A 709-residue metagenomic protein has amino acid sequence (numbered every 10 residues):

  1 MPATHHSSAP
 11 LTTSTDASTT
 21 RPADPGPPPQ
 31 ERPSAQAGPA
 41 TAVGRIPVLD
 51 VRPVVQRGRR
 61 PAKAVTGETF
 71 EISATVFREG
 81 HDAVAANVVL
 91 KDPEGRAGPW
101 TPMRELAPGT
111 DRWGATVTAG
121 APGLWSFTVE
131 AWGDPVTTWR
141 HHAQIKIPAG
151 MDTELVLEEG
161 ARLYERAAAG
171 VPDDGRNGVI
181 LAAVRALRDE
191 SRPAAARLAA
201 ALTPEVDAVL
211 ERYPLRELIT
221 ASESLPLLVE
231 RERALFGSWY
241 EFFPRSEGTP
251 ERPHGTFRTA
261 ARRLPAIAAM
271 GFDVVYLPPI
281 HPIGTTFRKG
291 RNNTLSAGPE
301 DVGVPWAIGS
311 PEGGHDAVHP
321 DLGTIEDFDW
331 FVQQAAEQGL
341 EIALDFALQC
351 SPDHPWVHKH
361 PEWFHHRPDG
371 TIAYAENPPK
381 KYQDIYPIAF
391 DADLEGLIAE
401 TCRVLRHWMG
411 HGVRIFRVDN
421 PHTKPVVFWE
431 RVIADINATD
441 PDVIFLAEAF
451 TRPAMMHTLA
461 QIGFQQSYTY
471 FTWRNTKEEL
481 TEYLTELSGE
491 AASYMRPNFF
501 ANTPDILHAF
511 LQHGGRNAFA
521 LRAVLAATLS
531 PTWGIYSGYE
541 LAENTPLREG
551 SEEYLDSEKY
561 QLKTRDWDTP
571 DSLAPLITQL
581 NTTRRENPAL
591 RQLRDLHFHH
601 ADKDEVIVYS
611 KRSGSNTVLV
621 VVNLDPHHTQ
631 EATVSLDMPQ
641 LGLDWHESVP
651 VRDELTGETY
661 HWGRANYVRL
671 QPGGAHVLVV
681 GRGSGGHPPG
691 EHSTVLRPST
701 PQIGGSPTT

Functional and structural regions predicted by a protein language model:
M1-S246, P253-D273, A335, G463 (+4 more regions): Carbohydrate-interacting/catalytic domains
R233-G255, I283-W330, H358-E395, L555-K563: Aromatic- and acidic-residue-enriched carbohydrate-binding clefts of CAZyme catalytic domains
S238-Y240, V275-L277, I342-L344, F416 (+4 more regions): Hydrophobic faces of well-ordered beta-strands that scaffold small-molecule active sites in alpha/beta enzyme cores
R258-A268, D301, S310, E326 (+11 more regions): Glycan-processing catalytic domains of CAZymes
L264-H281, A307-D369, D393-V418: Substrate-binding cleft of carbohydrate-active enzyme catalytic domains
H366, A389-M456: Active-site neighborhood of glycoside hydrolase catalytic domains
P379, V426, E430-A438, V443-Y483 (+1 more regions): Extended substrate-binding grooves/exosites of carbohydrate-active enzymes
V427, I433-E448, P453, N475-E549: Catalytic-core region of carbohydrate-active enzymes that cleave or remodel glycosidic bonds
